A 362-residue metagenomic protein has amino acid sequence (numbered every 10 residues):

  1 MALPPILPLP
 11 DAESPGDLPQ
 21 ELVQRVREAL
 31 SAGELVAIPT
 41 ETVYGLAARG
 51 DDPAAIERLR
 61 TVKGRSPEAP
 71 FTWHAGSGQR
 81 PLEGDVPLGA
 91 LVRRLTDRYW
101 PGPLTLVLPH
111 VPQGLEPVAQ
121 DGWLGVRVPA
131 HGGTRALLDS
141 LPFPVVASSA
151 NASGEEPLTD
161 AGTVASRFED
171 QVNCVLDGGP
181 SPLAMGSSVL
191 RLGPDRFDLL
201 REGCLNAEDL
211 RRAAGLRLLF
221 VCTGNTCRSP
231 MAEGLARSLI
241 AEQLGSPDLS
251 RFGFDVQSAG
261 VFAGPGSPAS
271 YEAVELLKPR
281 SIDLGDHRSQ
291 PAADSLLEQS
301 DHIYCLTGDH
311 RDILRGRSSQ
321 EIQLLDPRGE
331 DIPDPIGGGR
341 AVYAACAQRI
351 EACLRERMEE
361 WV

Functional and structural regions predicted by a protein language model:
M1-V221: Active-site-adjacent structural elements in enzyme catalytic cores
P5, P144, C174, D255 (+2 more regions): Conserved beta-strand segments of alpha/beta enzyme cores
K63, I240-L244, L314: Conserved hydrophobic residues forming the short capping helix/wall of the S-adenosyl-L-methionine
S77, G203, G224, L296 (+1 more regions): Helix N-cap/beta->alpha junction signal
V118, W123, V145-E155, G193-D198 (+2 more regions): Phosphate-binding/catalytic loops
N173, D301-I303: Conserved acidic residues
G215-Q299, V362: Conserved active-site segments centered on acidic
